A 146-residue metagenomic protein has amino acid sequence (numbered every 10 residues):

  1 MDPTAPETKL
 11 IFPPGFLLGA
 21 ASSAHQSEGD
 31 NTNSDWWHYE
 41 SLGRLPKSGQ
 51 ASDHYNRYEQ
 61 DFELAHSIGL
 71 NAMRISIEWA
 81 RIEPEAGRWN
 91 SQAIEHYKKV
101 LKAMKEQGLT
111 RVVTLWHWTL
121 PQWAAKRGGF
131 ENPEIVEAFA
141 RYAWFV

Functional and structural regions predicted by a protein language model:
M1-L70: N-terminal carbohydrate-binding accessory modules
S27-N31, F62-V146: Substrate-binding cleft and catalytic face of glycoside hydrolase catalytic domains, especially the flexible beta-alpha
